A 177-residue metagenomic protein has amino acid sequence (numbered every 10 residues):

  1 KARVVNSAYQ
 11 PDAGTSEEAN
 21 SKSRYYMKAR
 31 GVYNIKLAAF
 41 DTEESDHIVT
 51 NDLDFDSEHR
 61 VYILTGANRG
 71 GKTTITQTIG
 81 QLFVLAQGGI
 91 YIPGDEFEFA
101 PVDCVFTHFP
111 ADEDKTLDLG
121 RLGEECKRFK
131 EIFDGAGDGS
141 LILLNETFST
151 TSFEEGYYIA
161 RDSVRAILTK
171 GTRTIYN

Functional and structural regions predicted by a protein language model:
Y9, N20-N177: ATPase nucleotide-binding head domains, primarily ABC-like/P-loop NTPase cores
G14-S16: Intrinsically disordered cytosolic tails
